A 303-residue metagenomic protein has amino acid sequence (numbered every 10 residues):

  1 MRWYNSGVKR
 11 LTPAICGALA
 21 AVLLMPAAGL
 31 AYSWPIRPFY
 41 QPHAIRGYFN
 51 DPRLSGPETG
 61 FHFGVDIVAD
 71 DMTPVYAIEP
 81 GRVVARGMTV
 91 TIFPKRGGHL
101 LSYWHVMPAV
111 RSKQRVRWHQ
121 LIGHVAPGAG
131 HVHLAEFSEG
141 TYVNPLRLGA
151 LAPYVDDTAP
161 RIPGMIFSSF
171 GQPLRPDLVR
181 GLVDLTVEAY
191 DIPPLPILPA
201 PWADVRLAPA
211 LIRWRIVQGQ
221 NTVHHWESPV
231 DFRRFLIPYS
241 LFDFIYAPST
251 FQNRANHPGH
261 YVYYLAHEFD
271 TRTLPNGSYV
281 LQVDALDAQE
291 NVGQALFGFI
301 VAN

Functional and structural regions predicted by a protein language model:
R10-A18: Sec-dependent signal peptide recognition, specifically the positively charged N-region followed immediately by
L19-L24: Hydrophobic core
A28-V90, G97, R117-L121, P127-V132 (+2 more regions): Surface-exposed, glycine-biased beta-strand/turn segments
D71-P74, V106, S112, D270: Short, conserved secondary-structure segments in the cores of folded domains
T89-S112: Active-site region of chymotrypsin-like
Y103-W104, A129-F137: Histidine-centered catalytic micro-motifs
S112, P153-V155, P160, S168-N303: Long, low-complexity serine/threonine/glycine- and acidic-rich segments characteristic of extracellular
